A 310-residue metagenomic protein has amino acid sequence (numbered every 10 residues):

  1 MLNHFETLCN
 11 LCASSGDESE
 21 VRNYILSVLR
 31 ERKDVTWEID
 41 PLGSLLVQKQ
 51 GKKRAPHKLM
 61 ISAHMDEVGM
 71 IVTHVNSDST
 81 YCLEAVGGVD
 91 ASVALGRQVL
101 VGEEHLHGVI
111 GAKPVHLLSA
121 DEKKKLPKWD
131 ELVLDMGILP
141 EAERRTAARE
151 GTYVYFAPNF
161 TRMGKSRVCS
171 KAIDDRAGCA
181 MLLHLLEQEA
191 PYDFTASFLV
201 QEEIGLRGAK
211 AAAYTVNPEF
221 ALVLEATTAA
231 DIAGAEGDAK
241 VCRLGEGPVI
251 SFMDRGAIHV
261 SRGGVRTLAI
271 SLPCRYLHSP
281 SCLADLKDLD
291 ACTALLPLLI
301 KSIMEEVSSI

Functional and structural regions predicted by a protein language model:
M1-I310: N-terminal hydrophobic/helix-forming segments and targeting peptides
